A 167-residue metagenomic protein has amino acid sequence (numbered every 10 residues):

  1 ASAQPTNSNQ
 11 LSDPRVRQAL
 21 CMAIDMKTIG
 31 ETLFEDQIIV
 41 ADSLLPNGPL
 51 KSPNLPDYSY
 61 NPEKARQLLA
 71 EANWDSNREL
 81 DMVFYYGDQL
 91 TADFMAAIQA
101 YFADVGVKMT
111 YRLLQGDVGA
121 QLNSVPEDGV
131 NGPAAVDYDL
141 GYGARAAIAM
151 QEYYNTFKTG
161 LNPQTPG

Functional and structural regions predicted by a protein language model:
A3-T6, Y101-A103: Mature, Sec-exported extracytoplasmic domains of Gram-positive
T6-N7, S12-P14, M22, I39-E71 (+1 more regions): Structural transition elements
N9, P14-Q18, M22, G30-E31 (+2 more regions): Extracytoplasmic/peripheral linker and loop segments enriched in polar/acidic and small residues with frequent Thr/Pro
E31-D36, S43-L44, F94-M95, Q151-N155: Short, solvent-exposed loop/turn and secondary-structure capping segments
Q37-I39, A70-A147: Ligand/substrate-recognition segments at binding pockets and active sites
